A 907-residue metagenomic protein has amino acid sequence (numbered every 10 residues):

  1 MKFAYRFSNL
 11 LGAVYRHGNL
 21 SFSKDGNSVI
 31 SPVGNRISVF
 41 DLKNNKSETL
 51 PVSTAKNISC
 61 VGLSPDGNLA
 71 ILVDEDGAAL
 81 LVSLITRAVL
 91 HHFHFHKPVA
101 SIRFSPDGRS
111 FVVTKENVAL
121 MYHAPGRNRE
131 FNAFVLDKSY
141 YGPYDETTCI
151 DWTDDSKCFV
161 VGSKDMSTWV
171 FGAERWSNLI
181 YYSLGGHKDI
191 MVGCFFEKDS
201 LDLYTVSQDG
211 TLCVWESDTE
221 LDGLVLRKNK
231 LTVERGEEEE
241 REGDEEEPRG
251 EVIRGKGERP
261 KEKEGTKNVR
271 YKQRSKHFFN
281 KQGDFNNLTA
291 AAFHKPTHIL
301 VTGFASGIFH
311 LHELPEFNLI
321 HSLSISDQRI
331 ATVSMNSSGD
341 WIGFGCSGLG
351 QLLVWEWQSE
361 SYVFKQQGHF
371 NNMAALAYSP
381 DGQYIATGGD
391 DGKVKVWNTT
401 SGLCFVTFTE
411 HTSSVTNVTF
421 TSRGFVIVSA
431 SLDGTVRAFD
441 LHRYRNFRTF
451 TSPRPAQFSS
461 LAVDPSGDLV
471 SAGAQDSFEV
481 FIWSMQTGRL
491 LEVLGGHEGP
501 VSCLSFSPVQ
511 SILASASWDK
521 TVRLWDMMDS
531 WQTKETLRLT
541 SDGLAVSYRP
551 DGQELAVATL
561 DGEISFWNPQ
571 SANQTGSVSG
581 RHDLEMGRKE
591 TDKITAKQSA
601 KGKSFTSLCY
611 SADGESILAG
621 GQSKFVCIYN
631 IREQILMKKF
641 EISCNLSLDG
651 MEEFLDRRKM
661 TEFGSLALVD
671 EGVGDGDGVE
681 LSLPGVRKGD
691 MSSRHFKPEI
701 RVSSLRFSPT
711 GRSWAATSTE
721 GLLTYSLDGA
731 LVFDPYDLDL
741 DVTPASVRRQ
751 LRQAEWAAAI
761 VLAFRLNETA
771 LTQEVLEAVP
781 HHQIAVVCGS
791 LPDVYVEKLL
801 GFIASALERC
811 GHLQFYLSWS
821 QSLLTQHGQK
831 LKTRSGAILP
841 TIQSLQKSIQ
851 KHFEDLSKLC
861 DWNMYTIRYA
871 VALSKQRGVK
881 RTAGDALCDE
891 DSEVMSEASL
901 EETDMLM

Functional and structural regions predicted by a protein language model:
M1-Y15, K43-K46, A133-D137, K267-Q282 (+3 more regions): A short helix->beta-strand "capping" segment at the edge of beta-propeller domains
S8, S47-T49, A88-H91, E130-F131 (+14 more regions): A structural motif specific to WD40 beta-propellers
L11-Y15, V52-I58, F93-V99, Y140-T147 (+12 more regions): WD40/WD-repeat beta-propeller blade N-cap
R16, D25, N57, D66 (+34 more regions): WD40/WD-repeat beta-propeller blade-loop signature
L20-G26, G62-G67, I102-G108, I150-S156 (+17 more regions): Loop/turn segments within WD40 beta-propeller blades
V33, V73-D76, T114-N117, G162-D165 (+10 more regions): Conserved strand-to-loop turn within each blade of WD40 beta-propeller repeats
I37-D41, A79-S83, A119-P125, T168-A173 (+11 more regions): WD40-repeat beta-propellers
V779-M907: Extended acidic/polar alpha-helical scaffold segments
